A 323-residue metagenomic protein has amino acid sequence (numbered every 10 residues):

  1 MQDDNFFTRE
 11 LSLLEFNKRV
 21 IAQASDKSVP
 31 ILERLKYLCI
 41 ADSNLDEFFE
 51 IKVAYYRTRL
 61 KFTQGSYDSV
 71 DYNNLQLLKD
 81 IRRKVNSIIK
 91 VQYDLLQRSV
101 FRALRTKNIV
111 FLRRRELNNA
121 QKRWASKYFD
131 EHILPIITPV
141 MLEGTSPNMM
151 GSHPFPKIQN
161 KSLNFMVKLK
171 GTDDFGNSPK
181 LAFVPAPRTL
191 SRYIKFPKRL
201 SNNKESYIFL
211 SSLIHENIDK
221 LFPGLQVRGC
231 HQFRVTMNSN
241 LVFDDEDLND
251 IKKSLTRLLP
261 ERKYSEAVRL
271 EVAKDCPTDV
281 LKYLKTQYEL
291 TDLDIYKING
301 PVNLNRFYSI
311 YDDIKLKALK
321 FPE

Functional and structural regions predicted by a protein language model:
M1-E323: N-terminal localization/anchoring segments of enzymes in phospholipid and broader phosphate metabolism
